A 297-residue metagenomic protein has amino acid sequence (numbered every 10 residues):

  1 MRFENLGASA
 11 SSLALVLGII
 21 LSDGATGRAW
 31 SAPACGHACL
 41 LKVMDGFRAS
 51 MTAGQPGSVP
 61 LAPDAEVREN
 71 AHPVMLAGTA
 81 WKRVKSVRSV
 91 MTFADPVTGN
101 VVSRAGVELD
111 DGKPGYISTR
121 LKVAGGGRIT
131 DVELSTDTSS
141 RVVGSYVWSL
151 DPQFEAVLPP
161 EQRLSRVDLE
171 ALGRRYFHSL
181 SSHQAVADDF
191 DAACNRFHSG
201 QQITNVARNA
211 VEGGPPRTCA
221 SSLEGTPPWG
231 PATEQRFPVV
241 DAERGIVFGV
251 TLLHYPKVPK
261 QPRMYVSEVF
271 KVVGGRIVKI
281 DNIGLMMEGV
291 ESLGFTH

Functional and structural regions predicted by a protein language model:
M1-L13: Bacterial N-terminal signal peptides that target proteins for export
A10-G24: Bacterial N-terminal signal peptides
G27-H297: C-terminal and inter-domain tail/linker signature
